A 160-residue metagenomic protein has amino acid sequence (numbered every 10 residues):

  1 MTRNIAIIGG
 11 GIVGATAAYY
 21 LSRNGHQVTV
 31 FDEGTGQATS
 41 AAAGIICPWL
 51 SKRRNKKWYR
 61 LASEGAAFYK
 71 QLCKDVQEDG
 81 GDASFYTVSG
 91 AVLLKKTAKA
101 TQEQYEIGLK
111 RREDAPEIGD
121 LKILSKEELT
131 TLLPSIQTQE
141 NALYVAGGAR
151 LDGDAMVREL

Functional and structural regions predicted by a protein language model:
R3-T29: N-terminal Rossmann-like FAD-binding beta1-loop-alpha1 element of flavoenzymes
G9, D32, K95: Short beta-strand/turn micro-motifs composed of small residues that flank or help shape donor/cofactor-binding pockets
Y20, F68-Q71, E159: Alpha-helical scaffold segments in soluble metabolic enzymes
S22-A42: Glycine-rich FAD pyrophosphate-binding loop
E33-G34, W49, L160: Short beta-to-alpha linker loops that shape the active-site pocket of alpha/beta-hydrolase fold enzymes
I45-E128, L132: Dinucleotide-binding Rossmann-like beta1-alpha1 core, especially the glycine-rich loop that anchors the ADP
Q137, A142-L160: Helical element adjacent to the flavin cofactor pocket in flavoenzyme catalytic cores
